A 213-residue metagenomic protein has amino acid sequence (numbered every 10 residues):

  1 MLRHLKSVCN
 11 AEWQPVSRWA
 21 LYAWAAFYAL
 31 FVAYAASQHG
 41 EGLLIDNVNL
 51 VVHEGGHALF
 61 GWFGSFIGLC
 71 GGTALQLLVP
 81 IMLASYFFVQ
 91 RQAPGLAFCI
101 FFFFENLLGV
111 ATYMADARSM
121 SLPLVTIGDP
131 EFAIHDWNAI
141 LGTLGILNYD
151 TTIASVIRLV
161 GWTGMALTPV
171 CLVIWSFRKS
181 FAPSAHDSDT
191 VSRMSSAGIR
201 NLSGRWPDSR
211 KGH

Functional and structural regions predicted by a protein language model:
H4-Q38, S65-L202, H213: Metalloprotease/metallohydrolase-associated module, dominated by Zn2+-dependent proteases
S37-V51: Interfacial/capping segments of alpha-helical transmembrane domains
N47-E54, L77, N106: Non-catalytic alpha-helical scaffold/packing segments enriched in small hydrophobic residues
N49-G61, G72: Active-site recognition of the HExxH zinc-binding catalytic motif
R205, S209-K211: Compositionally biased, intrinsically disordered or low-complexity tracts enriched in glycine and polar/hydroxyl
